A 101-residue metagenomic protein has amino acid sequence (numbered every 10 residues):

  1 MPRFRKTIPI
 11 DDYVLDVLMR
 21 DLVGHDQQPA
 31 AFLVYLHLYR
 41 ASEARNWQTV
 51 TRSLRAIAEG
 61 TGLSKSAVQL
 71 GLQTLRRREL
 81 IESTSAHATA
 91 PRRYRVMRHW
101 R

Functional and structural regions predicted by a protein language model:
M1-G60: Short recognition helix of helix-turn-helix/winged-helix DNA-binding domains
G24, A41-W100: Winged helix-turn-helix DNA-binding recognition segment
